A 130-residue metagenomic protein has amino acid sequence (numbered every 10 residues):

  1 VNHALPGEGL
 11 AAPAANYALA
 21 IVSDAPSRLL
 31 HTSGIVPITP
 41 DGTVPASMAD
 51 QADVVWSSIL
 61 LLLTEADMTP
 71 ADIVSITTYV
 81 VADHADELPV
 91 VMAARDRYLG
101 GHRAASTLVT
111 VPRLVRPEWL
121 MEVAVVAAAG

Functional and structural regions predicted by a protein language model:
V1-V74, V80-G130: N-terminal presequence-like segments and the immediate start of the first folded domain
